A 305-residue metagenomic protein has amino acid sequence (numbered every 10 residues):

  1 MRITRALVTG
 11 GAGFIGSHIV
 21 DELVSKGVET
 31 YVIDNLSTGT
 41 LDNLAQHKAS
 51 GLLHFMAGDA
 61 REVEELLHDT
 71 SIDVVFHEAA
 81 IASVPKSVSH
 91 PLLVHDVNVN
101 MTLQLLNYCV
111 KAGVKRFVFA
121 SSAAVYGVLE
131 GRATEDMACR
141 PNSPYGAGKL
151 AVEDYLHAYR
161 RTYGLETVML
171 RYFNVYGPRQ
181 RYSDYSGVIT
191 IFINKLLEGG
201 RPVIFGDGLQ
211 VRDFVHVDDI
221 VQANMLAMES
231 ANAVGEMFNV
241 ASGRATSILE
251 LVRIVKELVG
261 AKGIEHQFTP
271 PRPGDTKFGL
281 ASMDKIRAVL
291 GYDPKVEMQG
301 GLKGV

Functional and structural regions predicted by a protein language model:
M1-V175: N-terminal Rossmann-like NAD(P)+-binding domain of SDR-like oxidoreductases, especially those catalyzing
G13-G16, D42, R61, P85 (+12 more regions): Short, flexible micro-motifs
S17, N107, L150, D154 (+5 more regions): Generic recognition of well-ordered alpha-helical segments within structured catalytic/regulatory domains
E22, K26, Y108, K195 (+2 more regions): Short alpha-helical functional segments enriched in proximate histidine and acidic residues
G39, R61, S89, V97-N100 (+7 more regions): Residue-level signal for the nucleotide or nucleotide-sugar donor/cofactor binding architecture
L66-T70, Y108, K195, A223 (+1 more regions): CheY-like receiver
G131-R132, N142, D154-R212, V217-L226 (+2 more regions): NAD(P)-dependent short-chain dehydrogenase/reductase
L197-V305: C-terminal substrate-binding subdomain of Rossmann-fold SDR/epimerase-dehydratase oxidoreductases
